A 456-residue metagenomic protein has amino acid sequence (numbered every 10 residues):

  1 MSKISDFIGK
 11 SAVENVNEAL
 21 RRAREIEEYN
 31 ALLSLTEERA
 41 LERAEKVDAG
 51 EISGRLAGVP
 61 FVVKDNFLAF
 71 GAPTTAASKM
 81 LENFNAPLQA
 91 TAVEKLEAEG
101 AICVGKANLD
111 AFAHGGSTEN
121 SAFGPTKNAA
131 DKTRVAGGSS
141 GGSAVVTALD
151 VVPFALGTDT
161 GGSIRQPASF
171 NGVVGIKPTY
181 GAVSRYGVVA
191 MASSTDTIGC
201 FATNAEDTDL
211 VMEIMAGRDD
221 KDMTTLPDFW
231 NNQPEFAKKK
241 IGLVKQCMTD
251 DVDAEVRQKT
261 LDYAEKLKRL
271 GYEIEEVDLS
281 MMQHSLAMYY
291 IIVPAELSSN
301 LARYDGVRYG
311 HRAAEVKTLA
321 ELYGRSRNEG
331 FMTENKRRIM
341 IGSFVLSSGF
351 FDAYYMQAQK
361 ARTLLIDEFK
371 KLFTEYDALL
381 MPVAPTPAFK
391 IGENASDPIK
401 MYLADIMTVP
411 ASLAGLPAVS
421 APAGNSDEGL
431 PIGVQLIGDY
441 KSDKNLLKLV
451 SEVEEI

Functional and structural regions predicted by a protein language model:
M1-T160, D262-L270: Gly/Ser-rich catalytic/binding loops embedded in alpha/beta enzyme cores
K3-K10, V62, M80-F84, D196-T203 (+2 more regions): Short, well-ordered beta-strand elements within core beta-sheets of diverse protein domains
V13-V16, E45-D48, V252-D278, G310-H311 (+2 more regions): Acyltransferase
N15-A19, M288-Y289, N335-S343: Short alpha-helical scaffolding segments that buttress acidic/His motifs in well-ordered protein cores
A19, A40, Q89, T208 (+5 more regions): Residue-level signal for inorganic ion chemistry
G58, V152, I274, E296 (+2 more regions): Glycine-rich, small-residue loops and helix-cap segments that act as flexible hinges at active-site edges
Q89-A90, E94-M215, S412-A423, L430-G433: Short glycine/serine-rich loop segments
K177-Q258, Y263, E321, R325: A short helix-breaking turn/cap at a secondary-structure junction
